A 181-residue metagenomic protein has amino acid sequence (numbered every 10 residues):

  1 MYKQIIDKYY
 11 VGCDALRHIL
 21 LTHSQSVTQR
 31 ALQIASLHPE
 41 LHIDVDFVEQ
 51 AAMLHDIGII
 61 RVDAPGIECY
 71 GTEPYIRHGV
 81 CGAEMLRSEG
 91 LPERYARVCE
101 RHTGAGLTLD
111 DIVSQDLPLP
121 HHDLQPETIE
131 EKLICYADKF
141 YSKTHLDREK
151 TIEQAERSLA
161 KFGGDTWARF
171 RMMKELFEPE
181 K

Functional and structural regions predicted by a protein language model:
Y2-H23, G58-G71: Active-site flanking loop/helix segments enriched in acidic
D7, T28, L32-A35, G82-R87 (+1 more regions): Amphipathic alpha-helical segments within well-ordered protein domains
Y9-L16, I34, F140-K143: Alpha-helix C-capping/helix-to-loop hinge sites
A15-I43: N-terminal-biased segments
R30-Q33, K139, L176: Alpha-helical scaffold segments in carbohydrate-active enzymes
E40-R148, I152-E153: Divalent metal-dependent catalytic cores for phosphoryl transfer on phosphate-bearing substrates
L159-K181: Charged phosphate-binding loop/patch that engages nucleotide di/tri-phosphates or the phosphate backbone of nucleic
